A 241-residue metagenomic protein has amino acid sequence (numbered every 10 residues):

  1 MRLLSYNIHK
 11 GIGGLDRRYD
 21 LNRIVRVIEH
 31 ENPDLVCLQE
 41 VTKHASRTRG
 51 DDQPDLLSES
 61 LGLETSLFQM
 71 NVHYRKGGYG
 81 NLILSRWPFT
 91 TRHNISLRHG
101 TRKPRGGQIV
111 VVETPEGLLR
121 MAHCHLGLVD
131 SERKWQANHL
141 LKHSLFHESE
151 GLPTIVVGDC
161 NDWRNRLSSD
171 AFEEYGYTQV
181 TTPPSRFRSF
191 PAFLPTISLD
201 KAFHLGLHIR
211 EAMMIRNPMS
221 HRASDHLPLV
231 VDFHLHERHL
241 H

Functional and structural regions predicted by a protein language model:
M1-L35, R49, E59-S60, E64-H241: Active-site regions of metal-assisted phosphoester/phosphodiester hydrolases, unifying DNase/endonuclease modules
Q39-R47: Active-site neighborhood of divalent metal-dependent phosphoester/pyrophosphate hydrolases
D52: Short, surface-exposed acidic-centric catalytic microdomains
